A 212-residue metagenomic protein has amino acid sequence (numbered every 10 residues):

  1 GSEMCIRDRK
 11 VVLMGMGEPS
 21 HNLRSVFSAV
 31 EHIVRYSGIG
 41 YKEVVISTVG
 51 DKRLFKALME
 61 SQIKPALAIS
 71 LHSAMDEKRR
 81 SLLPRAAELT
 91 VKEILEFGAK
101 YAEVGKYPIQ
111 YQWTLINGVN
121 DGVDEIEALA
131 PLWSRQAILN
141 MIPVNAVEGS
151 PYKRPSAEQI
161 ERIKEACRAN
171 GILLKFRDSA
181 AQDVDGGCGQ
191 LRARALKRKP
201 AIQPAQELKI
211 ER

Functional and structural regions predicted by a protein language model:
G1-I6: Short, small-residue-biased leader/transition segments that mark boundaries at the very start of proteins
R7-N170, L174: Conserved AdoMet/S-adenosylmethionine-binding subsite of the radical SAM
A169, A181-R212: Radical SAM enzyme core and accessory elements
